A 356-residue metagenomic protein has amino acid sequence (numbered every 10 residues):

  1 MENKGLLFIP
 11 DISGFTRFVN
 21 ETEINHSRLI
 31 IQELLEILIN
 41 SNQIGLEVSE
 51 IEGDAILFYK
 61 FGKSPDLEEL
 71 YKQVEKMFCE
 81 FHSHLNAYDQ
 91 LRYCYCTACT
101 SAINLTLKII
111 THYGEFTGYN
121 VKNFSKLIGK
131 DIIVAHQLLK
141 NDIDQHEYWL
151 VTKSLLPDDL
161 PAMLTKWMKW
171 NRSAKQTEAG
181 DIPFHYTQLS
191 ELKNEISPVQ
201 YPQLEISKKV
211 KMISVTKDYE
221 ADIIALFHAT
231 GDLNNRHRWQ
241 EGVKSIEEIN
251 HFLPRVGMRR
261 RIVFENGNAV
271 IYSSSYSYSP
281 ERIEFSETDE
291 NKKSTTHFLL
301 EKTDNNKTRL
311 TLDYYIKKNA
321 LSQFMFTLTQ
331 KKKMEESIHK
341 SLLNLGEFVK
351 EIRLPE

Functional and structural regions predicted by a protein language model:
M1-K72, K76: Catalytic NTP-binding/metal-coordinating core of nucleotidyl cyclase/transferase enzymes
G14, L35, I39, E115 (+4 more regions): Beta-strand elements of well-folded, non-transmembrane domains
Y59-G62, E265, Y315: Residue-level recognition of strand-loop junctions within catalytic nucleotide-signaling folds
K63-S173: Catalytic beta-strand-to-alpha-helix segment of the class III nucleotidyl cyclase homology domain
K169-S207: Intrinsically disordered, low-complexity terminal regions enriched in charged/polar residues
S197-F252: Hydrophobic ligand-binding cavity/cleft-lining segments
D218, H237-R238, E247-T295, R309 (+2 more regions): Glycine-rich portal/gate segments that line the openings of hydrophobic small-molecule binding cavities
S286-E347, E351-E356: Beta-strand/loop substructures that line and gate deep hydrophobic ligand-binding cavities in soluble
